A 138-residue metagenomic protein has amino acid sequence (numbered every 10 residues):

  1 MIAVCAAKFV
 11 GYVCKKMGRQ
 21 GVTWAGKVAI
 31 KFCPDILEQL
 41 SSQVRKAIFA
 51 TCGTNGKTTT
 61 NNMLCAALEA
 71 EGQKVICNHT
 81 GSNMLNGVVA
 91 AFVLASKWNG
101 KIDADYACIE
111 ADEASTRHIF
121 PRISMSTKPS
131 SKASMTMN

Functional and structural regions predicted by a protein language model:
I2-N138: Phosphate-binding loop of NTP-binding sites
